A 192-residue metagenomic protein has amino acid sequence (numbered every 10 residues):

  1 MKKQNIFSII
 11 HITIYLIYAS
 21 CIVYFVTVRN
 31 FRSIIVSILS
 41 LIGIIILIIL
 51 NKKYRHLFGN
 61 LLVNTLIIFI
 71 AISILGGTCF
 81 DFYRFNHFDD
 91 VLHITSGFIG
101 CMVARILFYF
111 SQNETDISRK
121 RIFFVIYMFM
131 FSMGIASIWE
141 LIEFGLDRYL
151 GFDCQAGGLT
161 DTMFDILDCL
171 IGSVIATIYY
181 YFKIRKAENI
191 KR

Functional and structural regions predicted by a protein language model:
M1-I14: N-terminal membrane topogenic signal
K2-K3, R29-F31, I48-L61, N113-K120: Membrane-interface helix-boundary motifs at transmembrane edges
Y24-R32, K53, T78-F88: Membrane-interface helix caps and helix-loop-helix hairpins in membrane proteins
V36-S37, L57-F69, D90-H93: Cytoplasmic-side transmembrane-helix entry/capping segments in multi-pass membrane proteins
L47-I48, L66-I74, C101-R105, F131-E143 (+1 more regions): Alpha-helical transmembrane segments of multi-pass membrane proteins
F80, R84-D89, S137-V174: Interfacial helix-loop-helix junctions of multi-pass membrane proteins
T95-Q112, R148-C154, L170-K183: Membrane-interfacial alpha-helical segments at the cytosolic side of multi-pass membrane proteins
N113-M133: Internal alpha-helical transmembrane segments of multi-pass membrane proteins
